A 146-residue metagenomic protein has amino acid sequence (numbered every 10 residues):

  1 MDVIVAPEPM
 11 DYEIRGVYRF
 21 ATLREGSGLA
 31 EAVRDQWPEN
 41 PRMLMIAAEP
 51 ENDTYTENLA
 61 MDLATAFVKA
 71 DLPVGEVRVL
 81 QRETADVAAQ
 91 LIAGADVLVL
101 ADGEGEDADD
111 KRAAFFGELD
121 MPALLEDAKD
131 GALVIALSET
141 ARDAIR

Functional and structural regions predicted by a protein language model:
M1-A108: Extended, subdomain-level signal for the structured scaffold at the beginning of enzyme domains
M45, I135-S138: A structural signal for short, well-ordered beta-strand segments and their strand-loop junctions that often border
Q90, G94, L100-L133, T140-R146: Active-site-adjacent pocket-lining segments in enzyme domains
